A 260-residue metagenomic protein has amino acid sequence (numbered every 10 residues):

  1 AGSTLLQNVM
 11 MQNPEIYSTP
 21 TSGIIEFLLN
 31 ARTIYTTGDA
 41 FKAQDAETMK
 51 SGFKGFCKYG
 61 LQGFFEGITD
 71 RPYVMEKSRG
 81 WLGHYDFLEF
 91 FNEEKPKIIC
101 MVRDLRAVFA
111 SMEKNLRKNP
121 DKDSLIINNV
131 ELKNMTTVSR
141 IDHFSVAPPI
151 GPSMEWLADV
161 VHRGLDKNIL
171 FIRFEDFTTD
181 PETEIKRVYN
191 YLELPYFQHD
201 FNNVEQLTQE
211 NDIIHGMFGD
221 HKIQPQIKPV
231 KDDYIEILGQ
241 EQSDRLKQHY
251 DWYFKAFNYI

Functional and structural regions predicted by a protein language model:
A1-G60, I68: PAPS-dependent sulfotransferase catalytic core
T4-N8, I25-L28, L82-Y85, R106-S111 (+2 more regions): Short catalytic/ligand-binding loop motif for oxyanion handling, primarily in non-cytosolic enzymes, centered on
N13, R79, E93, D166: Acidic-histidine catalytic/liganding microenvironments
P20, V74-K77, C100-V102, F171-R173: Short beta-strand segments
T33, K54-F64, V108-Y191, H199 (+2 more regions): PAPS-dependent sulfotransferase catalytic domain
L61-F87: Glycine-rich phosphate-binding loop used to anchor ATP phosphates in small-molecule kinases, encompassing both
K77, L88, N92-K114: Conserved phosphate-donor/acceptor-positioning beta-strand/loop module used by diverse small-molecule
D121-M135, R140-H143, N202-H249: PAPS-dependent sulfotransferase catalytic core
